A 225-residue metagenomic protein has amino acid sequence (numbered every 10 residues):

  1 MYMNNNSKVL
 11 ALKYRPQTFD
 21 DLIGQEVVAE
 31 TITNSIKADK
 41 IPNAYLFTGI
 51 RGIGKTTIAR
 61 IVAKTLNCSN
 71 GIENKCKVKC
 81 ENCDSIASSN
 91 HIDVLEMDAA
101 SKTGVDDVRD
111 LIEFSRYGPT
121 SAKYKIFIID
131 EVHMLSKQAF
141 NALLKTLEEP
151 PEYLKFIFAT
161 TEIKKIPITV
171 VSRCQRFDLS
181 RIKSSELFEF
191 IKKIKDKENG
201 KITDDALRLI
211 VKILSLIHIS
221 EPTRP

Functional and structural regions predicted by a protein language model:
M1-R176, S185-E186, D204-D205: P-loop/Walker A NTP-binding region and its immediately flanking N-terminal helices in P-loop NTPase folds
A59, I191, I210, I219: Aromatic/hydrophobic pocket-lining residues that form π-stacking "cages" and hydrophobic walls in ligand
K183-T203: Conserved small helical "lid"/interfacial subdomain of P-loop NTPases
D205-L216: A short helix-loop-helix "switch/interaction" segment in the helical subdomain of ASCE P-loop NTPases
S215-P225: Residue-level detector of conserved catalytic or cofactor/ligand-binding positions in enzyme active sites
